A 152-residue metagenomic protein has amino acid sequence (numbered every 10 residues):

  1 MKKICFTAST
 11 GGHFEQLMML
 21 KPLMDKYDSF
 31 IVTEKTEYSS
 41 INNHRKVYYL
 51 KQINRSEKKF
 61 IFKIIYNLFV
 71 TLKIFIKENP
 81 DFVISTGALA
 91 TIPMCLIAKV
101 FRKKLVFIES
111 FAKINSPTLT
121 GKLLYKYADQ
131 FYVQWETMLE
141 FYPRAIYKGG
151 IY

Functional and structural regions predicted by a protein language model:
M1-C5: Extreme N-terminal starter segment of soluble prokaryotic enzymes
F6, F30-I31, F107, V133: Structural beta-sheet core signal
A8-T10, D28-I64, T137, K148: Conserved nucleotide-sugar phosphate-binding/catalytic loop shared by glycosyltransferases and other
G12-D25, T36: Short amphipathic alpha-helix
K26-D28, H44-R45, P80, A128 (+1 more regions): Short, well-ordered alpha-helix to beta-strand connector turns
K58-D81: An amphipathic, basic-hydrophobic alpha-helix
F82-F101: An aromatic- and histidine-rich active-site surface loop
K103-Y152: Active-site-proximal region of nucleotide-activated glycan assembly enzymes, centered on histidine/acidic-rich loops
